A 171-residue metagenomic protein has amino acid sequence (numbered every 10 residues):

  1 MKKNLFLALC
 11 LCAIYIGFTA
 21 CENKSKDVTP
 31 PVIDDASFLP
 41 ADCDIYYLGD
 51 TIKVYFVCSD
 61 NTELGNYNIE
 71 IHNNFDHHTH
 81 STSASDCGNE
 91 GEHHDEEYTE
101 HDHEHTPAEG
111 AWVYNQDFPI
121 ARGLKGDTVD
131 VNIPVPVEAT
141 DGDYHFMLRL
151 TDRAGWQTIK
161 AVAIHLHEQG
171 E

Functional and structural regions predicted by a protein language model:
M1-L5, A13-P40, E171: Bacterial Sec-dependent N-terminal signal peptides
P30-E171: First exposed extracellular module after export/assembly in secreted or surface-exposed proteins
